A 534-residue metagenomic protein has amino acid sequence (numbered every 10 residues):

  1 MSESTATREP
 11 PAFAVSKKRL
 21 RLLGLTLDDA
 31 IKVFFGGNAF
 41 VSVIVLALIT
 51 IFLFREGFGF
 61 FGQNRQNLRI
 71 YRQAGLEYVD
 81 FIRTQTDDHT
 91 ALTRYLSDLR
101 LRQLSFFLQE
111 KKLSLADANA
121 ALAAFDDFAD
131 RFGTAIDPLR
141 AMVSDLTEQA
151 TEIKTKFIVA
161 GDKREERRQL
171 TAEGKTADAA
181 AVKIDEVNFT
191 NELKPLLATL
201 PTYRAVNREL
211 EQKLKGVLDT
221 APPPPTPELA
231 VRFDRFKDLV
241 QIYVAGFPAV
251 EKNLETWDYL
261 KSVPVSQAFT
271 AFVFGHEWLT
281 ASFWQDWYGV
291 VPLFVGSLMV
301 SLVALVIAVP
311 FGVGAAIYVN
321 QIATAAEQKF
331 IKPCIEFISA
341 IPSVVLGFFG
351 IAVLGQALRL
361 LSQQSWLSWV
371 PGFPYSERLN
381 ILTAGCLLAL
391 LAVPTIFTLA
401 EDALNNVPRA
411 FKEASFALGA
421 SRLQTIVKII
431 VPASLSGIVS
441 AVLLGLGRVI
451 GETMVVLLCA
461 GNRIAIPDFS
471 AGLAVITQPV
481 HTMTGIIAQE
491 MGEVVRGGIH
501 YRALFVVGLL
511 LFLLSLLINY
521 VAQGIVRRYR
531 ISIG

Functional and structural regions predicted by a protein language model:
M1-F34, F54-D286: Membrane-topology segments of multi-pass transport proteins
R21-D29, Q241, P264-Y288, G347-L390 (+2 more regions): Membrane-interfacial helix termini and adjacent extracytoplasmic/periplasmic loops of multi-pass transporters
D28, K32, F311-G350, L399 (+1 more regions): Cytoplasmic-entry segments and transmembrane alpha-helices of multi-pass inner-membrane transporters
V41, V290-A316: Transmembrane alpha-helix signature in integral membrane proteins
F337, L399-E401, V407, R422-A460: Transmembrane alpha-helices
L458-F512: Interhelical loop and adjacent transmembrane-helix boundary motif in polytopic membrane transport permeases
Q523-G534: Short cytosolic juxtamembrane segments of multi-pass membrane proteins
